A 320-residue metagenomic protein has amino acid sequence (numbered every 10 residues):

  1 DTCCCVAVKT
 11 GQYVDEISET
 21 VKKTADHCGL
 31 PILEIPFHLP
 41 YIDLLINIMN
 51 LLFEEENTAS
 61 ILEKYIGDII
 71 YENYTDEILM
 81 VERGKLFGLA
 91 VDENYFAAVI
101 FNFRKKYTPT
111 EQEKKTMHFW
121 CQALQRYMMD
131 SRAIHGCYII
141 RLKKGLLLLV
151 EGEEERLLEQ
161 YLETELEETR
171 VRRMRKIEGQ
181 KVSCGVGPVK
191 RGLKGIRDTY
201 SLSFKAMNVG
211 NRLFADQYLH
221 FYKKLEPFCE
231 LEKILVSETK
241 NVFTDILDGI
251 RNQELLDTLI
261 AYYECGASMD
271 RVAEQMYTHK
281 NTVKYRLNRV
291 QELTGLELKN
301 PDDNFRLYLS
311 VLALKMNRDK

Functional and structural regions predicted by a protein language model:
D1-D26, P31-P36: Extracellular/luminal Protease-associated
K9-Q12, I70, L259: A generic secondary-structure micro-motif detector that highlights 1-2 residue hydrophobic/ambivalent hotspots embedded
K9-V14, P36-P40, P188-K190, L225: Short beta-alpha junction loops
V14-E16, Y41-I42, I100, L307: Short secondary-structure capping/turn micro-motifs that flank functional sites
E16, T20, L39, D43 (+3 more regions): Charged, alpha-helix-enriched surfaces in structured cytosolic catalytic cores of large nucleotide-utilizing machines
T20-K23, I48, T199, L235-V236: Short, glycine/charged-enriched secondary-structure capping and boundary segments
T24-I70: Long, charge-dense
Y74, I78-K320: Cytosolic nucleotide-utilizing catalytic cores of signal-transduction proteins
